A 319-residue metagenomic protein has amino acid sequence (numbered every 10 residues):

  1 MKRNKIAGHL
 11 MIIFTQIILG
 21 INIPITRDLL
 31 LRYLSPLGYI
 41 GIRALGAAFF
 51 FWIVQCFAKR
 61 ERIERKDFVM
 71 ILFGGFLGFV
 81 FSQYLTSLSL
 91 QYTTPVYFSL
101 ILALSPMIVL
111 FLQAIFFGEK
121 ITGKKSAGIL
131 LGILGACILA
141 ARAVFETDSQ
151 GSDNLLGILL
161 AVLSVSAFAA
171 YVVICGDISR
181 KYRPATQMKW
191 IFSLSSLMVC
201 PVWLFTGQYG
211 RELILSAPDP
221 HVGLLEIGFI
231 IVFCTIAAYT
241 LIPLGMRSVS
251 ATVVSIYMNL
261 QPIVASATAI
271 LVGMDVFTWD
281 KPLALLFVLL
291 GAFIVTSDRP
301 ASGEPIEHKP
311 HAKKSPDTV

Functional and structural regions predicted by a protein language model:
M1-I42, Q150-D177, P201, H308-V319: Glycine-/small-residue-enriched transmembrane alpha-helix faces in small-molecule transporters and effluxers
G8-M11, L37-I53, F73, G128-L134 (+3 more regions): Hydrophobic alpha-helical transmembrane segments of multi-pass integral membrane proteins, especially transporters
L10, N22, G46-F50, I101-I115 (+5 more regions): Alpha-helical transmembrane segments of compact multi-pass small-molecule transporters, enriched in specific families
I18, N22-I23, W52-L102, I138 (+1 more regions): Specific transmembrane alpha-helical segments of multi-pass solute transporters/efflux pumps, especially DMT/EamA
I21, I25-D28, A47-E64, L134-G151 (+3 more regions): Membrane-interface helix-cap regions at the ends of transmembrane helices in multi-pass membrane proteins
I40, A44, K124, A141-R142 (+2 more regions): C-terminal-most transmembrane helix of multi-pass membrane proteins
G41-I42, F79, Q83, V96-L104 (+2 more regions): Helix-helix packing/entry segments at the starts of transmembrane helices
R65-M70, S99-L102, I115-I138, R142 (+2 more regions): Loop-to-transmembrane alpha-helix entry segments
